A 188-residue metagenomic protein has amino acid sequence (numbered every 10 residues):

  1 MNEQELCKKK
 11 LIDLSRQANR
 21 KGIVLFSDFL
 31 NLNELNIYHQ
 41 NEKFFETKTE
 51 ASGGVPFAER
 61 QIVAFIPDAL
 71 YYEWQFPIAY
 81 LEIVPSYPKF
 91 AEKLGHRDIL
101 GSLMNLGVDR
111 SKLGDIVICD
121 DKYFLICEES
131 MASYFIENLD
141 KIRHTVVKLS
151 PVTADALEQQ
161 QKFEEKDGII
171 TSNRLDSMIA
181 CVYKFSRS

Functional and structural regions predicted by a protein language model:
M1-F185: Ferredoxin-like alpha/beta domains used as RNA- or RNAP-binding modules
